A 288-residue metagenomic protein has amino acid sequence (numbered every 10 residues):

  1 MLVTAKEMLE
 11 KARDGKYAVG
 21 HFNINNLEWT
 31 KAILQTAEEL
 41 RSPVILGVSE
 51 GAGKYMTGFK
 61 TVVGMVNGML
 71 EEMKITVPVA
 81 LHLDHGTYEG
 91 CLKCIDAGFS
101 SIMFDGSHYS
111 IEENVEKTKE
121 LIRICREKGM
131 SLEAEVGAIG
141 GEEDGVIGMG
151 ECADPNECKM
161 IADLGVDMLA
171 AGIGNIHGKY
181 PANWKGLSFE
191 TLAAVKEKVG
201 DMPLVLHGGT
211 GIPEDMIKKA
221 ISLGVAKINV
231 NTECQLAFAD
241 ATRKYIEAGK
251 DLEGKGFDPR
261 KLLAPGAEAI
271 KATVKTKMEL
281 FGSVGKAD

Functional and structural regions predicted by a protein language model:
V3-K11, G15, L27-A52, T57-T76 (+7 more regions): Alpha/beta enzyme core
T4-G20, E253-R260: Generic N-terminal amphipathic, Lys/Arg-enriched alpha-helix
H21-N25: Short, glycine-rich nucleotide/cofactor-binding loops
L206-G208: Thr-Gly-centered strand-to-loop micro-motif
T242-F281: Internal helix-turn-beta structural module
